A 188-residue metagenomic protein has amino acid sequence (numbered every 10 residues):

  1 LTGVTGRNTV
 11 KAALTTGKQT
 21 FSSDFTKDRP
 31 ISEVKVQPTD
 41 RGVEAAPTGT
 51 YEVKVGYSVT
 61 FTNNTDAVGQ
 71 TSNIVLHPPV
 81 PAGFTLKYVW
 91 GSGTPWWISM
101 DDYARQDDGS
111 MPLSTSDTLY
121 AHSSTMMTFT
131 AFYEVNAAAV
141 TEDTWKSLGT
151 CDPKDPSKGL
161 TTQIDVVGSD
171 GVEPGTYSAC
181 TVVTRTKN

Functional and structural regions predicted by a protein language model:
L1-G6, T16-G17, T115-K158, G168-D170: Low-complexity, intrinsically disordered segments enriched in Ser/Thr together with acidic residues
R7-Q37, G42, W145-N188: Extracellular/luminal low-complexity Ser/Thr/Pro-rich, glycosylation-prone repeat/linker regions
R7-T9, I31-E33, G56, T71-V75 (+2 more regions): Exposed beta-strand and adjacent loop surfaces of beta-rich binding modules that mediate intermolecular recognition
T9-K11, G56-T60, V75-H77, M126-F132 (+1 more regions): Beta-strand secondary-structure signal
G42-K54, Y120: Short, solvent-exposed beta-strand/turn "edge" segments of beta-rich domains on protein surfaces
G49-S72: Short beta-strand elements of extracellular/lumenal beta-sandwich folds
N63-A67, V80, A137: Short, acidic/polar linear motifs in exposed loop/turn regions
Q70-A121: A surface/secretory-pathway sequence property marking extracellular, secreted, or lumenal proteins enriched
